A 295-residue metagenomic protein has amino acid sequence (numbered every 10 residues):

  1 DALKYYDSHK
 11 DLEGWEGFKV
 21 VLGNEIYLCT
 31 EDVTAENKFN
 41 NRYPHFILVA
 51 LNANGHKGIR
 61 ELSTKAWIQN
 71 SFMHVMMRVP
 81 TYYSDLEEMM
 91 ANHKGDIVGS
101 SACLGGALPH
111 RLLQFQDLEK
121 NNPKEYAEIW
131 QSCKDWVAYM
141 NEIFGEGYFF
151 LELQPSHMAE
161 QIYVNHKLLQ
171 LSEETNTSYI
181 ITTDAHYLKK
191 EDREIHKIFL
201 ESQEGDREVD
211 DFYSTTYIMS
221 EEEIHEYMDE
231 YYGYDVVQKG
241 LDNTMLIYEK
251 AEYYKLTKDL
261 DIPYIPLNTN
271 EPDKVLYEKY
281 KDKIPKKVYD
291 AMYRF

Functional and structural regions predicted by a protein language model:
D1-F295: Phosphodiester-processing cores and adjacent nucleic acid-binding clamps
